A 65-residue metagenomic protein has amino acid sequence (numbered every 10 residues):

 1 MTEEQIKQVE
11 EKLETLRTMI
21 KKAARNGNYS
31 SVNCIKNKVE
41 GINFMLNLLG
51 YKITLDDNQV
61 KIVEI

Functional and structural regions predicted by a protein language model:
M1-T2, N28: Alpha-helix capping and helix-coil boundary motifs
T2-M19, I35-K38: Short amphipathic alpha-helical heptad-repeat segments
T18-I65: Short, charge-rich amphipathic interface segments used for partner binding and complex assembly
